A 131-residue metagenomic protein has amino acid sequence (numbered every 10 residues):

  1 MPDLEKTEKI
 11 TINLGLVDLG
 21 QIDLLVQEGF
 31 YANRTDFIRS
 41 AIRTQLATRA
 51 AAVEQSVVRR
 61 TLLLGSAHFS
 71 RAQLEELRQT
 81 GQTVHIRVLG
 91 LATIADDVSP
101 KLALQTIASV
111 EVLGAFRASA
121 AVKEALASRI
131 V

Functional and structural regions predicted by a protein language model:
M1-V17, V26, T35: Short Lys/Arg-rich basic patches
P2-D3, G20-Q21, A32-Q55: Short, basic amphipathic alpha-helical segments that act as recognition/interaction helices in nucleic-acid-binding
A47-T80: Short, positively charged interaction helices/loops
V57, A72-V84, D96-A108, E124-I130: Short, T/G/N/S-enriched strand-turn elements that build extracellular solenoid repeat scaffolds
R60, S66, H85, L91 (+2 more regions): Detector for repetitive beta-architecture
F116-R117, I130-V131: Charged, polyampholytic interaction/assembly segments that form long, compositionally biased interfaces
